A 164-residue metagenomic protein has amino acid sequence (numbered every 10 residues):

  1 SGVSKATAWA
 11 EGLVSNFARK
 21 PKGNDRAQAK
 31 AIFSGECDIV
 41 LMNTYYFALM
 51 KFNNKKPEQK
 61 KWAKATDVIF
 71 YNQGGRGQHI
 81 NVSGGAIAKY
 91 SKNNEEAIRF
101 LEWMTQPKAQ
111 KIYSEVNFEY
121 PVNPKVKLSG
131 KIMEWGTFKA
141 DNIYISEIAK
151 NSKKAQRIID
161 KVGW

Functional and structural regions predicted by a protein language model:
S1-I69: Ligand-binding pocket segment of bilobal, Venus flytrap-like solute-binding proteins
S4, G23-R26, L41, Y90-E95 (+2 more regions): Soluble non-cytosolic domains of exported or imported proteins
E11, K30, S34, E95-E102 (+3 more regions): Solvent-exposed, polar/charged alpha-helical surfaces in well-ordered, non-transmembrane soluble domains, broadly
Y45-A48, Q73-R76, K92, Q106-P107: Solvent-exposed loop/turn segments at secondary-structure junctions within structured extracellular/periplasmic domains
K60-S91: Flexible, solvent-exposed loop/hinge segments that line or gate ligand/substrate-binding clefts
S83-N142: Mature extracytoplasmic/periplasmic domains
L128-W164: Extracellular/periplasmic bilobal clamshell ligand-binding domains
